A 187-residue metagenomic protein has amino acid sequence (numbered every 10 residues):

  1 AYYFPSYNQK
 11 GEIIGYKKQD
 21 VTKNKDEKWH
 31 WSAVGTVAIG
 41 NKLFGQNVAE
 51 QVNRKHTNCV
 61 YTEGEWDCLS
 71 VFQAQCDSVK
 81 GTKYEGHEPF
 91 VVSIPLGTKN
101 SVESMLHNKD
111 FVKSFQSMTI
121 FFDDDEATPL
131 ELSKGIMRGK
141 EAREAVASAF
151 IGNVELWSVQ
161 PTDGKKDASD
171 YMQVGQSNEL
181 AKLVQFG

Functional and structural regions predicted by a protein language model:
A1, D163-G187: Short, small/acidic-rich helices and loops at N termini and domain boundaries of DNA replication/processing enzymes
A1-Q116, L132: Phosphate-handling DNA/RNA-contact segment within nucleic-acid enzymes
G11, I120, A168: A residue-level signal for conserved active-site and pocket-lining positions in enzyme catalytic cores
C59, S117-T119, E155-W157: A structural signal for isolated positions on well-ordered beta-strands in alpha/beta enzyme cores
W66, G97-V102, F122-A142, D163: Acidic, metal-coordinating catalytic cores used for nucleic-acid/nucleotide bond scission and strand-transfer chemistry
S78-P89, K140-S158: Structural alpha-beta junctions
S93-G97, N153-D163: A generic structural motif
D110-S117, R143-A149: Non-cofactor substrate-recognition interfaces
